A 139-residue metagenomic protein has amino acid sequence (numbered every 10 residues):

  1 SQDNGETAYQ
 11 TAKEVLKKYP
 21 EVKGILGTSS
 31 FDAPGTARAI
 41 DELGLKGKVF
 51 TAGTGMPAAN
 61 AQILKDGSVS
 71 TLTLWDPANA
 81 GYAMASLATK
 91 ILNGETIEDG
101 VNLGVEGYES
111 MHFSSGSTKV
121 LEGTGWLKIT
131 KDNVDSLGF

Functional and structural regions predicted by a protein language model:
S1-I63: Hydrophobic alpha-helical
G5-Y9, M56-N60, D76-T96: Hydrophobic alpha-helical segments within soluble ligand-binding/sensing domains
P20, L45, S68, E95-T96: Residue-level recognition of short, well-ordered coil/turn positions that link secondary-structure elements
L43-G44, G67, L137-G138: Short glycine-centered helix-capping/turn motifs at secondary-structure transition points
F50, S70-T71, L127: Conserved beta-strand segments of alpha/beta enzyme cores
G53, T73-L74, T130: Structural signal for conserved beta-strand scaffold positions within catalytic alpha/beta enzyme cores
D66-A78: Short beta-strand elements at the ligand-binding edges of bilobed clamshell
L87-F139: Hinge/cleft segment of the Venus flytrap/periplasmic-binding protein
